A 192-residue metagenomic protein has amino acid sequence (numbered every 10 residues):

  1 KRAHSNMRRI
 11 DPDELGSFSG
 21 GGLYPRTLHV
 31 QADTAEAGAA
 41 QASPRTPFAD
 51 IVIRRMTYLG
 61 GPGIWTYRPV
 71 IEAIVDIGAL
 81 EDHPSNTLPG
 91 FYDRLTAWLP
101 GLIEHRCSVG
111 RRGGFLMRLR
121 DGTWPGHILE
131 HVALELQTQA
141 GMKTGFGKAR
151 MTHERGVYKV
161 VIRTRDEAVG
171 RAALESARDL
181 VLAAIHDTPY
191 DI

Functional and structural regions predicted by a protein language model:
H4-N6: Intrinsic-disorder-associated, low-complexity terminal segments enriched in Asp/Asn/His/Tyr and depleted of Lys/Arg
R8-G141, G147, A177-R178: His/Glu-rich zincin catalytic helix
V70, Q137-V181: M16 family metallopeptidases and their MPP-like homologs
S108, I185-I192: Acidic/histidine-enriched alpha-helical segments
